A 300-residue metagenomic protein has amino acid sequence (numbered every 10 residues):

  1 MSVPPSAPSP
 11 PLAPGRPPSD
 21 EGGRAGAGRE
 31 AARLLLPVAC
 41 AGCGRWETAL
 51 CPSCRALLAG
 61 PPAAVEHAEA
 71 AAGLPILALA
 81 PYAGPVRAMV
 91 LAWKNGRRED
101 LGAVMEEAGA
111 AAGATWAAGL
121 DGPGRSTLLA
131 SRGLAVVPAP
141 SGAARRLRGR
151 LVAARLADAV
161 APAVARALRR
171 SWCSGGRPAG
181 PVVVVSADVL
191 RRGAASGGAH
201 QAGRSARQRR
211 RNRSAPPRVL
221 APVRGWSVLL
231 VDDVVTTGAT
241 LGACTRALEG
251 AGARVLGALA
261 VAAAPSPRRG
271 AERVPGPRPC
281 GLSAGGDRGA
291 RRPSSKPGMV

Functional and structural regions predicted by a protein language model:
M1-V300: Glycine-rich phosphate/pyrophosphate-handling loop used in enzymes and phosphotransfer proteins
